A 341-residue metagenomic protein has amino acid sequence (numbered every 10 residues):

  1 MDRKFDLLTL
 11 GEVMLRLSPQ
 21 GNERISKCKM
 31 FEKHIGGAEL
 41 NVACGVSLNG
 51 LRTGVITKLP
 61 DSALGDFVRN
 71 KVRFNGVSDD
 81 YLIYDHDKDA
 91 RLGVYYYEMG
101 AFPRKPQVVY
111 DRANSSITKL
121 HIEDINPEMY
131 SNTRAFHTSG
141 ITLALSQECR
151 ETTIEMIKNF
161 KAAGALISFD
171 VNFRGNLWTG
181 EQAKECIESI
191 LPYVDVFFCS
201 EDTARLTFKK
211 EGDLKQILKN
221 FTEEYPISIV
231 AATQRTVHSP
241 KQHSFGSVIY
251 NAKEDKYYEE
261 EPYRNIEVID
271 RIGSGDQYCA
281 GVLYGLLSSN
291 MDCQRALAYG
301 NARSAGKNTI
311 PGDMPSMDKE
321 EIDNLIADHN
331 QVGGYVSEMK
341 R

Functional and structural regions predicted by a protein language model:
M1-F5, K158, L214-R341: Conserved phosphate-binding/catalytic region of the ribokinase-like
M1-R24: Positively charged, low-complexity intrinsically disordered leader regions
R24-V42: Short catalytic helix/loop segments, enriched in acidic residues and glycine and frequently bearing histidine
H34, N41-T53, F74, G285-S289: Alpha-helix C-terminal capping segments
V46, S200, G275: Short, conserved phosphate/pyrophosphate- and ester-handling motifs at nucleotide-, phospho-/glycolipid
R52-G140, I322-R341: Conserved N-terminal subdomain of the carbohydrate kinase-like
A63-V77, K184-V194, G246-D255: Short, electropositive alpha-helical surface patch
A135, I141-H243: Conserved beta-alpha-beta core of the PfkB/ribokinase-like small-molecule kinase fold
